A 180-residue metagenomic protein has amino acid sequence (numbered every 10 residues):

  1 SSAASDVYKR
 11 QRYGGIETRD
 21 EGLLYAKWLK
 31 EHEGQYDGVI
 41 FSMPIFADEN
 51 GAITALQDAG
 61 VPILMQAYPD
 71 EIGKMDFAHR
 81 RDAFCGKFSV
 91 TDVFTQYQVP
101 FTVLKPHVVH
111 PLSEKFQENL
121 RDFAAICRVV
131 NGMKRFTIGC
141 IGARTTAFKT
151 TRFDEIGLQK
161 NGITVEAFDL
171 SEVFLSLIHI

Functional and structural regions predicted by a protein language model:
S1-Y8, H179-I180: Short, small-residue-biased leader/transition segments that mark boundaries at the very start of proteins
K9-L29, S176-L177: N-terminal beta-loop-helix "entrance" segment that forms/cooperates in small-molecule cofactor or anionic ligand
G22-Y36, A52-A55: Short, well-structured alpha-helical segments in soluble
E31, I53-P62, I156-K160: Short, surface-exposed basic-aromatic patches at helix termini and helix-loop junctions that form
Q35-M43, L64-Q66: Periplasmic-binding protein-like
P44-D48, T146: Short beta->alpha connector loops
T54-R81, F88-T91: Short, acidic/small-residue loops that bind anionic groups at enzyme active sites
D76, A83-I178: Conserved, well-structured core segments that form the ligand-binding/active-site neighborhood of functional domains
